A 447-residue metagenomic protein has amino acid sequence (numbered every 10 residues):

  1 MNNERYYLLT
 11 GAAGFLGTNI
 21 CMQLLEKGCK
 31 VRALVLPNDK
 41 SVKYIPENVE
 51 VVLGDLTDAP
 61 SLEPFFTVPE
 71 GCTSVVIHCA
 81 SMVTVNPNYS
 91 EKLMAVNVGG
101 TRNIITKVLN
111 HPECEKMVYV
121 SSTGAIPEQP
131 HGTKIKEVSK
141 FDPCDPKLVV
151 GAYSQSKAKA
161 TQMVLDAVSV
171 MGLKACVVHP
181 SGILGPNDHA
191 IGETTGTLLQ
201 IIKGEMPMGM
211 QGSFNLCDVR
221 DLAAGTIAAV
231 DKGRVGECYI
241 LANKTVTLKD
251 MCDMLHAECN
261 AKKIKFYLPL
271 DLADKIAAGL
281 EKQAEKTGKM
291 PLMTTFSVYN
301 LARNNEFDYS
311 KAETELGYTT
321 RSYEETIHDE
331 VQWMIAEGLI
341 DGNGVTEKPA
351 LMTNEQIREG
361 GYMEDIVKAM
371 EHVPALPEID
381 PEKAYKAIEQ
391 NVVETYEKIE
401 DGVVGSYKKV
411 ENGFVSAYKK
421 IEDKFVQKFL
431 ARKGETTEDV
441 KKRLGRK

Functional and structural regions predicted by a protein language model:
R5-K27: N-terminal Rossmann NAD(P)H-binding glycine-rich loop of SDR-like oxidoreductase domains
D39-K40, V49-G99, N103, K107: NAD(P)H-binding glycine-rich loop region in Rossmannoid oxidoreductase-like domains and their noncatalytic homologs
E91, G99-G151: Conserved Rossmann-fold NAD(P)-dependent oxidoreductase catalytic core, especially the SDR/UDP-sugar
I126-P127, L173-T195: Flexible, glycine-rich beta-alpha linker
P143-L148, T197-C217, D221: A conserved pocket-lining segment of Rossmann-fold NAD(P)-dependent short-chain dehydrogenase/reductase
L148-C176: Active-site Tyr-X1-5-Lys
E193, M210-V230, E237: Substrate-positioning beta->alpha
G225-M293, Y309, T314, E324-G360: Mid/C-terminal beta-alpha module of Rossmann-like enzyme folds, strongest in SDR-family dehydrogenases/epimerases
